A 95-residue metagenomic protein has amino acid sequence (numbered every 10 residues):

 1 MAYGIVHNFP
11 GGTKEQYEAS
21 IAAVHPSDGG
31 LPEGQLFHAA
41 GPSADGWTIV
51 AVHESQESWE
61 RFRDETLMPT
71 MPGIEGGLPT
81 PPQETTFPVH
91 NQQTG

Functional and structural regions predicted by a protein language model:
M1-V50, E54-P69, E75-G95: Short S/T/G/P-rich N-terminal loop/turn motif that feeds into the first structured element of a domain
